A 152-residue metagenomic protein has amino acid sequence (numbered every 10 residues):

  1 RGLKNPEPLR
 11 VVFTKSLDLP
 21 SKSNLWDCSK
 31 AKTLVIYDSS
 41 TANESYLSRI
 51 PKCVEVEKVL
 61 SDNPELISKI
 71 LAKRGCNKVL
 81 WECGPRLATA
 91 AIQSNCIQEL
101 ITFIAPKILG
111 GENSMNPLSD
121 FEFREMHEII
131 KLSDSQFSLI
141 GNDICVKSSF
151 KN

Functional and structural regions predicted by a protein language model:
R1-N152: Enzymes that bind and transform nitrogen-containing heteroaromatic metabolites
